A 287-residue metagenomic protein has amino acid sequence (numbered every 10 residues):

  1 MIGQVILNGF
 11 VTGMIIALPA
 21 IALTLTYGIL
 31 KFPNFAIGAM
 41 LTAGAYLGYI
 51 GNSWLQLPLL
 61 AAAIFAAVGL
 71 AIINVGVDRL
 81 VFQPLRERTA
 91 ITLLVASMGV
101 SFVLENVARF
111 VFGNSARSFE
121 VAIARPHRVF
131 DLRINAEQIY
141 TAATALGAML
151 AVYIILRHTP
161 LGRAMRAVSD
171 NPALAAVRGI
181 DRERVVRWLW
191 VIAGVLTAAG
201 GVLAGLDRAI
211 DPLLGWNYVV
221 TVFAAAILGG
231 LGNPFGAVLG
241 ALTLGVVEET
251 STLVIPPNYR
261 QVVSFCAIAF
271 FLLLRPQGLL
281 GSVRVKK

Functional and structural regions predicted by a protein language model:
M1-I15, I134, I155-P160, V186-L228 (+2 more regions): Inter-helical junctions in multi-pass inner-membrane proteins, predominant in energy-converting antiporter-like
M1-L18, L47, L57-A62, R88-L93 (+5 more regions): Membrane-interfacial amphipathic/re-entrant helices at transmembrane-helix boundaries
I2-W54, G76-R88, T92, A226-F235: Single transmembrane alpha-helix segments in multi-pass membrane proteins
L25-A45, L59, E87-T92, L161-A164 (+6 more regions): Short, non-helical or kinked segments that cap or interrupt transmembrane helices
Q56-V100, V107, A151, L239-L244 (+1 more regions): Alpha-helical transmembrane segments within multi-pass membrane transporters and channels
L70, T221-L244, C266-L274, L279: Hydrophobic alpha-helical transmembrane segments of polytopic membrane proteins
P84-H158, V185-W188, A209, T250 (+4 more regions): Transmembrane helix-bundle core of multi-pass membrane transporters and related energy-transducing complexes
F130-I210, P234-G240: Helix-loop-helix "hairpin" substructures at the membrane interface of multi-pass membrane proteins
